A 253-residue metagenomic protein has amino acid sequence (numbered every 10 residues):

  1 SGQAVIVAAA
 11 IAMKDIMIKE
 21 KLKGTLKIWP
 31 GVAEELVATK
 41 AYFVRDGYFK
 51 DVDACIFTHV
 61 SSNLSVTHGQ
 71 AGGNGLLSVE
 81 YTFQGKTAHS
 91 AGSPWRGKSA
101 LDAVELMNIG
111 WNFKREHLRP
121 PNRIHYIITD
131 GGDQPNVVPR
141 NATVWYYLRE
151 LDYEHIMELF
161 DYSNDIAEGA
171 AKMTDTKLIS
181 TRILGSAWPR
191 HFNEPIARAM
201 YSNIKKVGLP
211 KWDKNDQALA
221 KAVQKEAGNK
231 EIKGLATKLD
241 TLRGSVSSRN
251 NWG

Functional and structural regions predicted by a protein language model:
S1-M13: Di-metal (Zn2+ and/or Mg2+/Mn2+) metal-binding site signature of metallo-dependent hydrolases with the MBL/beta-CASP
G2, S93-G97, I156: Alpha-helix N-cap/helix-initiation motif
Q3, V37, R190: Loop/helix-junction capping segments adjacent to catalytic residues or to phosphate/diphosphate-binding pockets
V7, E20-P139, R149: Histidine/acidic-residue-rich, glycine-tolerant segments that coordinate divalent metal ions
D15-I18: Transmembrane helix-loop-helix
L101, E105-G253: Metal-dependent amide/peptide-bond hydrolase catalytic core, centered on the "pita-bread" metallohydrolase fold
